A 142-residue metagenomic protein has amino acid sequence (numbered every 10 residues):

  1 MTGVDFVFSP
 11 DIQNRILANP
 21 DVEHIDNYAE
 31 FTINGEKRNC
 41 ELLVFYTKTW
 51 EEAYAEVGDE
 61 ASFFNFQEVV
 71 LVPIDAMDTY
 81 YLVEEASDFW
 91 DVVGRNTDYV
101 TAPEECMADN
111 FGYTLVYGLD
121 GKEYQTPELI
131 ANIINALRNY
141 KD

Functional and structural regions predicted by a protein language model:
M1-D142: Metalloprotease/metallohydrolase-associated module, dominated by Zn2+-dependent proteases
